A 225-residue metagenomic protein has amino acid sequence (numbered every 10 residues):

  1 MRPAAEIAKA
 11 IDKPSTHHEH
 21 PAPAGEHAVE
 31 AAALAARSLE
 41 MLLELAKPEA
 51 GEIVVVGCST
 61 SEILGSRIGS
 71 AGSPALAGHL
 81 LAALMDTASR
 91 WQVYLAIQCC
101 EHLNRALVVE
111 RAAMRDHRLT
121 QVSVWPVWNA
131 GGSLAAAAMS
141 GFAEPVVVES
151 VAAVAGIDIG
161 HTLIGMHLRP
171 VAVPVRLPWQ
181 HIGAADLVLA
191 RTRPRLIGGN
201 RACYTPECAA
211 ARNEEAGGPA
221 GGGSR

Functional and structural regions predicted by a protein language model:
M1-V54, P74-T87: N-terminal glycine-/serine-/threonine-rich phosphate-binding loop
E40, E44-K47, M85-V93, M139-V147 (+1 more regions): Generic secondary-structure signature for well-ordered alpha-helical cores
A46-P48, A130, R176-H181: Solvent-exposed alpha-helices and their adjacent loops that cap or buttress functional pockets in soluble metabolic
V54-V56, L95-C99, V147-V151, L189: General beta-strand structural signal in soluble alpha/beta enzymes
I63-H79, D86-R105, T120, A130: Active-site histidine-anchored catalytic micro-motif
V109-A112, G132, H181: N-terminal intrinsically disordered, cationic/polar leader segments that include organellar targeting peptides
H117-G141: A glycine-rich helix N-cap at a beta->alpha junction
A136, S140-R225: Glycine-rich, aromatic-bearing surface loops/beta-hairpins
